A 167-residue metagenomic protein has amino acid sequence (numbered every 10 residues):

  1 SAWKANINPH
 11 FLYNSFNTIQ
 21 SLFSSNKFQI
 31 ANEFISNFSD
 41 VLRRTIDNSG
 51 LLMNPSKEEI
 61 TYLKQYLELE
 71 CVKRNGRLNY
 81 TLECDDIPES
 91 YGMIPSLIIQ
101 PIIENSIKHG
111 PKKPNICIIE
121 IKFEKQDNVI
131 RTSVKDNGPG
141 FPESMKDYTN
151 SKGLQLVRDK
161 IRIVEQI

Functional and structural regions predicted by a protein language model:
S1-I167: Two-component histidine phosphotransfer core
